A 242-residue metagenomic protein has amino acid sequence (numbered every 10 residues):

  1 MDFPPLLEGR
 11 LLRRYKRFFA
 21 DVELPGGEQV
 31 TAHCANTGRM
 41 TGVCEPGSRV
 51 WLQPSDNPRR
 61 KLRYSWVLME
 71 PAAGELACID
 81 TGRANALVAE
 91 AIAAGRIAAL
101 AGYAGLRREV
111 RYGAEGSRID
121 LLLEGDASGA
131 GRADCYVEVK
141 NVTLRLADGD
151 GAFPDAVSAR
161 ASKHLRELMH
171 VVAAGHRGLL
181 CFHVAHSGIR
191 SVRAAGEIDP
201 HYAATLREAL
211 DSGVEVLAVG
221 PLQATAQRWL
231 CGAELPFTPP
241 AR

Functional and structural regions predicted by a protein language model:
G9-L11: Conserved hydrophobic positions within beta-strands
R13, P54-R59: Short, charged beta-turn/beta-strand-edge "cap" motif at the junction between a beta-strand and an adjacent loop
K16-D21: Short aromatic-glycine-enriched beta-strand elements
T37-W51: Short nucleic-acid-contacting surface segments enriched for D/E, G, S/T with interspersed K/R
N57-L68: Short, Lys/Arg- and Gly-enriched loop/turn segments at beta-strand edges
E75-G82, A93, I97-T143, K163-R166 (+2 more regions): Active-site metal-binding core of divalent-cation-utilizing nuclease and nuclease-like domains
G149-A159, R166-I198, G220: Nucleic-acid nuclease catalytic cores
H186-R242: Domain-level recognition of nuclease-like catalytic cores that cleave nucleotide substrates
